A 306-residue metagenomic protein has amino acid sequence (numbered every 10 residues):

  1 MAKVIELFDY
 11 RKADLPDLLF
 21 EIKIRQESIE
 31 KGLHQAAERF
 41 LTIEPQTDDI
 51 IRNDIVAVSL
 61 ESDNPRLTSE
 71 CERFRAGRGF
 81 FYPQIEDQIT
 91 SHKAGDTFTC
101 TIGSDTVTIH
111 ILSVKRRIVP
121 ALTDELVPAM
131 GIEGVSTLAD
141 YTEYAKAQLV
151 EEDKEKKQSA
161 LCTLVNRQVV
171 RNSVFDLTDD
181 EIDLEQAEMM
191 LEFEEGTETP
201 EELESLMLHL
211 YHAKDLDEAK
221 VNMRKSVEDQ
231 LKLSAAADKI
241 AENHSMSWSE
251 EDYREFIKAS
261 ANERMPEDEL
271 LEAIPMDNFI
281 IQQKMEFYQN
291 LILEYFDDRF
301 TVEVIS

Functional and structural regions predicted by a protein language model:
M1-S306: FKBP-type peptidyl-prolyl cis-trans isomerases
